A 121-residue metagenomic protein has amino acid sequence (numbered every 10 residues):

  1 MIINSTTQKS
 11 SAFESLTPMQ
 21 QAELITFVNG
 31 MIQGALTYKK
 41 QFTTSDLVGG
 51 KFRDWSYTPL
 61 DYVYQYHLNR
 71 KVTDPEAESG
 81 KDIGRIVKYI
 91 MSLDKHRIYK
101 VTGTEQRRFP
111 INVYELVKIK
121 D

Functional and structural regions predicted by a protein language model:
M1-S5: Juxtamembrane and targeting peptides
T6-P18, R85, Y89-D121: Phospho-regulated, low-complexity intrinsically disordered regions of nuclear gene-regulatory and chromatin-associated
A12-Y57, Y62-P75: Positively charged, polyanion-binding regions of nucleic-acid-associated proteins
D54-T102: Charge-enriched amphipathic alpha-helical scaffolds
